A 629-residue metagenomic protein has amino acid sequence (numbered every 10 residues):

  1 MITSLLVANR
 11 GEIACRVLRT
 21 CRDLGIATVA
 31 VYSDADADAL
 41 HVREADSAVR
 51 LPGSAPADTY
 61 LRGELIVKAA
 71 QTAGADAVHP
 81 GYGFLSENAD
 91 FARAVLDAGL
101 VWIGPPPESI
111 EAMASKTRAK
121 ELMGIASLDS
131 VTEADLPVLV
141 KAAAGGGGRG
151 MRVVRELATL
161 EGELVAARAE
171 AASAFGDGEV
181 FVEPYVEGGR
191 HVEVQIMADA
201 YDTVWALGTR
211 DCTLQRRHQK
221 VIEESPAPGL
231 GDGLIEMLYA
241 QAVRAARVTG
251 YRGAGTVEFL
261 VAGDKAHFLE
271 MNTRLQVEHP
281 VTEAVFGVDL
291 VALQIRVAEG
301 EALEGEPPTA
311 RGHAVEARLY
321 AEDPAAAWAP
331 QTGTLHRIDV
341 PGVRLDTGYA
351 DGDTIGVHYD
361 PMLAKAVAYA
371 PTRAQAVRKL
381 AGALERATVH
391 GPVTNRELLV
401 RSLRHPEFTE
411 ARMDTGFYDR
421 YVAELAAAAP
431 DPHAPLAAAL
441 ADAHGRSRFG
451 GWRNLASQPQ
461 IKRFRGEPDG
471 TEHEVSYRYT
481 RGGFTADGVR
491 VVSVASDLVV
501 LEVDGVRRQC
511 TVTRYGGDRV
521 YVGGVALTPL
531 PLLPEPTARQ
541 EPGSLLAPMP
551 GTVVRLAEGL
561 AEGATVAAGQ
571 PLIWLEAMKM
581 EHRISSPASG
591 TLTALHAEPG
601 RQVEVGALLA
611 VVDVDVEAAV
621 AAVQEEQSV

Functional and structural regions predicted by a protein language model:
M1-V257, V261-E278: N-terminal beta-alpha lobe that positions the nucleotide/phosphoryl donor in ATP/NTP-coupled carboxylate activation
R149, P226, D360-A366, G543: Short amphipathic alpha-helical segments
E156, A198-T203, V261-D264, P341 (+3 more regions): Short acidic-glycine loop/turn motifs at beta-strand connectors
Y185, G348, Y369, V494 (+2 more regions): Residue-level recognition of beta-strand microenvironments
P280-E283, V288-A486, A568-P571, R601-E617 (+1 more regions): Catalytic cores of soluble metabolic enzymes centered on carboxylation/carboxyl-transfer
G348, E474-T511: Low-complexity, glycine/alanine/valine/leucine- and proline-rich hydrophobic stretches
R507-Q509, R514-P548: Catalytic P-loop NTP-binding/switch module of NTPases
P536-V629: Structured functional modules or segments
